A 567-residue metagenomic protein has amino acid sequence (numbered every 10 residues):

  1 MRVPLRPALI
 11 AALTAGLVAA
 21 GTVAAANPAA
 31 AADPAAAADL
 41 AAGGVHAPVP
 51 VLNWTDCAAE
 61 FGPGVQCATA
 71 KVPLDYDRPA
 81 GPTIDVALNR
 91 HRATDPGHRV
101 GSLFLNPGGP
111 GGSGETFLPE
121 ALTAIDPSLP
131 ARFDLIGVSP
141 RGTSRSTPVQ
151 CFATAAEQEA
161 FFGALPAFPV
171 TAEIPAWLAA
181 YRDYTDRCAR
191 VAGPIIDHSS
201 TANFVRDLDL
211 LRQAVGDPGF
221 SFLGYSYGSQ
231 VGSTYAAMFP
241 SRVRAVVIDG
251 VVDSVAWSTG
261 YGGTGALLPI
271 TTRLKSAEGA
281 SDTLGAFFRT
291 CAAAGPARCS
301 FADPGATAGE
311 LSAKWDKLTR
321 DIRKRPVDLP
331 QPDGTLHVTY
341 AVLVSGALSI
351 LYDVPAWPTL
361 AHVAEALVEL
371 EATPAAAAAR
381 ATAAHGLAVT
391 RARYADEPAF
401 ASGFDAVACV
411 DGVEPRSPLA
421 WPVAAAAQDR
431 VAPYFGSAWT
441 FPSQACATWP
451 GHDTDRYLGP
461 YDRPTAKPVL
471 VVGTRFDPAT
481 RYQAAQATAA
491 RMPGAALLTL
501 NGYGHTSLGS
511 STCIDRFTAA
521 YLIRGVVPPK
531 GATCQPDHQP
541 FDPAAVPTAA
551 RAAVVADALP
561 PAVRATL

Functional and structural regions predicted by a protein language model:
R2-A12, A19, A25-I174, V205 (+7 more regions): Catalytic-loop region of hydrolases
P107-G108, G224-S229, T474: Conserved alpha/beta-hydrolase "nucleophile elbow" surrounding the catalytic nucleophile
S113, R206, G224-A236: Glycine-rich nucleophile elbow surrounding the catalytic serine of serine-hydrolase chemistry
Q150-F162, F239-E310, S349, H362-A384 (+1 more regions): A catalytic-pocket lid/entrance helix-loop region that shapes and gates access to the active site across common
R187-P194, V205-G219: Conserved acidic catalytic loop of the alpha/beta-hydrolase fold
F222-G224, V246: Conserved alpha/beta-hydrolase fold motif
G309-K467, S510, R516, P547 (+1 more regions): Alpha/beta-hydrolase fold active-site neighborhood
P478-Q483: Conserved alpha/beta-hydrolase "acid-adjacent" motif
